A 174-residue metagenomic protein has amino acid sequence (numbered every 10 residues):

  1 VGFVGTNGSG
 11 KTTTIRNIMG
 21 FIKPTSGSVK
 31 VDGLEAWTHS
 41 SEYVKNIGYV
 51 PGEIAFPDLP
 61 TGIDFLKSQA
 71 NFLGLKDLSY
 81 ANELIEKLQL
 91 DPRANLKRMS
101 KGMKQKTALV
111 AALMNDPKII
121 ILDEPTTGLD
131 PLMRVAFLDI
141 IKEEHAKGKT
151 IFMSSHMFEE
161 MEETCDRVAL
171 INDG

Functional and structural regions predicted by a protein language model:
V1-N172: ABC transporter nucleotide-binding domains
